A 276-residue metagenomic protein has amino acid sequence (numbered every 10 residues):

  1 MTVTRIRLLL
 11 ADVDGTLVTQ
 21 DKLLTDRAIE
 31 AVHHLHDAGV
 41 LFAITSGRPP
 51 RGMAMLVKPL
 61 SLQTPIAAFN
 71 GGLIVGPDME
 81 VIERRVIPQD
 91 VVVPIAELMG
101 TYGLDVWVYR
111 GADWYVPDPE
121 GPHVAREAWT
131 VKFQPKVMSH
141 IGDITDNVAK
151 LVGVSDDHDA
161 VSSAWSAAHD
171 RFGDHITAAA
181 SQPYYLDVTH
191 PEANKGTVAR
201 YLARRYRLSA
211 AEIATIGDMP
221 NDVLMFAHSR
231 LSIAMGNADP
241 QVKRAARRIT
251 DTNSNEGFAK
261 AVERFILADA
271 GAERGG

Functional and structural regions predicted by a protein language model:
V3-I6, G39, Q63, G103 (+2 more regions): A general structural motif
V3-L8, L24-T25, D187-G276: Mg2+-dependent phosphoryl-transfer enzymes with acidic/Ser/Thr/Gly-rich catalytic loops
R5-Q20: Asp-based phosphoryl-transfer active-site loop
G15, L35, S46, N70 (+4 more regions): Residue-level signal for inorganic ion chemistry
D21, D26-V124: Active-site phosphate-binding/coordination module
A28, M53-V57, A164, A168 (+3 more regions): Hydrophobic packing residues within well-ordered alpha-helices of enzyme cores
L60-L62, F69-N70, F172-D174, H228-S229 (+1 more regions): Short, structured coil segments at secondary-structure junctions
Y102-D105, Y109-I216, P220-H228, N237: Conserved acidic, metal-coordinating active-site core of Asp-based, Mg2+-dependent phosphoryl-transfer enzymes
